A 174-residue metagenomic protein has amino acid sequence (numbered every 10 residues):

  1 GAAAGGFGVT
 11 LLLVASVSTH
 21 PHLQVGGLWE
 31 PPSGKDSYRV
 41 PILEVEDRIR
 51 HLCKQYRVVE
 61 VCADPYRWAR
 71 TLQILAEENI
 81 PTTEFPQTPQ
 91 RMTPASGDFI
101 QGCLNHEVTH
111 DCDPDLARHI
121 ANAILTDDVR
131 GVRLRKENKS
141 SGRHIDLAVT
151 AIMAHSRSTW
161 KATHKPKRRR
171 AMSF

Functional and structural regions predicted by a protein language model:
G1-Q87, T93, G97, E107-F174: RNase H-like, metal-dependent nuclease domains and their acidic two-metal-ion catalytic environment used
I100: Acidic/polar active-site rim loop that often engages polyanionic ligands
